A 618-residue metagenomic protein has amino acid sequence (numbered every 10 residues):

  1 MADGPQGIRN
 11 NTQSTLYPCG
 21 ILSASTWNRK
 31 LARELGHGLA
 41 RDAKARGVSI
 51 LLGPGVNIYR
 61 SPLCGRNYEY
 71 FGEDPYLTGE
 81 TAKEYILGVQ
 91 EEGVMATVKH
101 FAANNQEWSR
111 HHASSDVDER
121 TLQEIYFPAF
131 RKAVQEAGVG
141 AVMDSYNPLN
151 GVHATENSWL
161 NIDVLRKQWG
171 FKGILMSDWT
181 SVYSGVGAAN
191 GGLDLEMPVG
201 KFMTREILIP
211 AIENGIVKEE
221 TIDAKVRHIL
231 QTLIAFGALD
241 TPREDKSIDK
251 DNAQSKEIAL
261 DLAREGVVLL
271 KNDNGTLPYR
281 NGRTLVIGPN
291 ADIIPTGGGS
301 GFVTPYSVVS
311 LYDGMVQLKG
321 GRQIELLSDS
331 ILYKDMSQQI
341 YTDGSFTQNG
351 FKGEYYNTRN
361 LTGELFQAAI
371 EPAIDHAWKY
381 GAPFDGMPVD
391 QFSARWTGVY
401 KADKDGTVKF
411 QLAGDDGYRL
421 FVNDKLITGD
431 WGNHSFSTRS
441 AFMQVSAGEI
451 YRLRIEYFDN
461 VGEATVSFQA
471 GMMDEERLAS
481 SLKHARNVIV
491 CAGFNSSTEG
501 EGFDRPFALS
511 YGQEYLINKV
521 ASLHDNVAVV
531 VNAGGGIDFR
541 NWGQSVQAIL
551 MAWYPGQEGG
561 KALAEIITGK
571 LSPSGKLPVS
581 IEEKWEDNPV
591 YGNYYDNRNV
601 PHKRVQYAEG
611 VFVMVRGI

Functional and structural regions predicted by a protein language model:
M1-V408, A413-D416, N423-K425, N433-I618: Glycoside hydrolase catalytic-domain context in secreted enzymes
